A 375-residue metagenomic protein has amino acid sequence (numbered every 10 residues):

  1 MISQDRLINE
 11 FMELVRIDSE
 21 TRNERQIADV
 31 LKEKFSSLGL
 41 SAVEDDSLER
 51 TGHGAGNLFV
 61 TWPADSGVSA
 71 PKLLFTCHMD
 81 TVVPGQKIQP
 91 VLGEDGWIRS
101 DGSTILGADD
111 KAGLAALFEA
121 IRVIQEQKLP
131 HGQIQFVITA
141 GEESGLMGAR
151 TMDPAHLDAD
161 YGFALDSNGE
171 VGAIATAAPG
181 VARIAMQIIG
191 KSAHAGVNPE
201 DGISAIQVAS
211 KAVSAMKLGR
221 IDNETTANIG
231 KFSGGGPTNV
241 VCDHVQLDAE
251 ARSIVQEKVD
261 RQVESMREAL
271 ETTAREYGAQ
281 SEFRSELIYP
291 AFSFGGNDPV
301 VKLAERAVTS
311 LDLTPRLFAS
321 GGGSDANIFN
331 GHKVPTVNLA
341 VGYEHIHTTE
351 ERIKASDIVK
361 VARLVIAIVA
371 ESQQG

Functional and structural regions predicted by a protein language model:
M1-R25, L287, E344-T348: N-terminal capping segment at the start of a domain
E20-V68: A non-catalytic alpha/beta surface segment that caps or lines the substrate-entry region of metallo-dependent hydrolase
A28, G54, T61, S69-I138 (+3 more regions): Active-site metal-coordination/substrate-binding segment of hydrolases, especially metallo-dependent peptidases
L48, M79-T81, V137-G145, S167-G169 (+2 more regions): Acidic, glycine-rich active-site loops and adjacent beta-strand->loop/helix elements that engage anionic groups
V82-G96, I174-Q187, V337: Acidic-glycine-rich active-site phosphate/pyrophosphate-binding loop
L92-I105, I189-A193, L311-D312, Y343-H347: Glycine/charged-rich beta-loop-alpha catalytic/anionic-binding loops adjacent to active sites
T104-P179, I221, A227-K231, T238-N239 (+2 more regions): Acidic/histidine-rich catalytic neighborhood of metal-dependent amide-processing enzymes
A205-G375: Metal-dependent amide/peptide-bond hydrolase catalytic core, centered on the "pita-bread" metallohydrolase fold
